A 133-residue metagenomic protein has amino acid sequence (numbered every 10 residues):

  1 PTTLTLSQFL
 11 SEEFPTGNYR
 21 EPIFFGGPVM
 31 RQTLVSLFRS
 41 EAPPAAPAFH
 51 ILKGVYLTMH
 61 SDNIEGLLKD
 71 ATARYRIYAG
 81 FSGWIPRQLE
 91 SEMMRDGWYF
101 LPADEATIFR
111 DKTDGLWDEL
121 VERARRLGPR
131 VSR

Functional and structural regions predicted by a protein language model:
P1-Y78, S82-R133: A short aromatic-anchored loop/beta-hairpin motif
